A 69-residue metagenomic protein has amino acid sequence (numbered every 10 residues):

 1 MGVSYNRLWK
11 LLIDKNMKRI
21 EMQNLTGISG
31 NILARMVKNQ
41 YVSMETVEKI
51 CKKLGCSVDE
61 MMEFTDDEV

Functional and structural regions predicted by a protein language model:
M1-R19: A short, Lys/Arg-rich alpha-helix, primarily the initiator
G2, K10-L11, M62-V69: Short, charged recognition helix plus adjacent turn of helix-turn-helix-like nucleic-acid-binding domains
L12, Q23, C51: The alpha-helix within a helix-turn-helix
I13, G27, K38, D66: Residue-level detection of the helix-turn-helix DNA-binding "recognition helix"
E21, I32, T46, E60: Residues in the helix-turn-helix
I28-V42: Recognition helix of helix-turn-helix/homeodomain-like DNA-binding domains that insert into the DNA major groove
N39-K52: Short, basic-rich loop-to-helix N-cap that marks the start of a DNA-contacting helix
